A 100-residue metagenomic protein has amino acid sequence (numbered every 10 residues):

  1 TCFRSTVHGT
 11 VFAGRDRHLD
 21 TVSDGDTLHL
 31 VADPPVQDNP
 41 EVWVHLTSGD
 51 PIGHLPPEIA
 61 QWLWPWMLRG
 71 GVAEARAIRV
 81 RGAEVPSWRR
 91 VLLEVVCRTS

Functional and structural regions predicted by a protein language model:
T1-S100: Conserved active-site motif detector
